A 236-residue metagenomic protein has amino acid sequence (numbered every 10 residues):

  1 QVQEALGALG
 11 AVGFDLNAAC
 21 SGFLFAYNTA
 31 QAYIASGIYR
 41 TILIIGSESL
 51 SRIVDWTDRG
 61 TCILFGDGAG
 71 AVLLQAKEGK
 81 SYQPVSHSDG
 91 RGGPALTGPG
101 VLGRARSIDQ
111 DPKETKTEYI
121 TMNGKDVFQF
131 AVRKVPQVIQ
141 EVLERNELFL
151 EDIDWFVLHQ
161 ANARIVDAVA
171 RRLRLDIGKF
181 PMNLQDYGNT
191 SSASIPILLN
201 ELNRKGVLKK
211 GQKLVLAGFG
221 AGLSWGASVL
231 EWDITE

Functional and structural regions predicted by a protein language model:
Q1-T41, R171-L198: Conserved catalytic cysteine-centered active-site region of acyl-thioester-dependent Claisen-condensing enzymes
A18-S21, G46-S51, H87-D89, D186-G188 (+1 more regions): Acidic, glycine-rich active-site loops and adjacent beta-strand->loop/helix elements that engage anionic groups
Y33-A69: Flexible, glycine-rich active-site loops centered on histidine and acidic residues that chelate a metal or position
D58-Q129, R133, Q137, F219 (+1 more regions): Condensing-enzyme catalytic core mediating Claisen C-C bond formation in acyl metabolism
Q137-D154, L202-V207: Phosphate/pyrophosphate-binding loops at sites that engage ATP/ADP/AMP, CoA/4′-phosphopantetheine, polyphosphate
I153-R172, Y187-N189: Glycine-rich phosphate-binding loops at beta-strand->alpha-helix junctions
I197-A217, L223-E236: Catalytic phosphate/nucleotide-handling subdomain of diverse soluble enzymes
